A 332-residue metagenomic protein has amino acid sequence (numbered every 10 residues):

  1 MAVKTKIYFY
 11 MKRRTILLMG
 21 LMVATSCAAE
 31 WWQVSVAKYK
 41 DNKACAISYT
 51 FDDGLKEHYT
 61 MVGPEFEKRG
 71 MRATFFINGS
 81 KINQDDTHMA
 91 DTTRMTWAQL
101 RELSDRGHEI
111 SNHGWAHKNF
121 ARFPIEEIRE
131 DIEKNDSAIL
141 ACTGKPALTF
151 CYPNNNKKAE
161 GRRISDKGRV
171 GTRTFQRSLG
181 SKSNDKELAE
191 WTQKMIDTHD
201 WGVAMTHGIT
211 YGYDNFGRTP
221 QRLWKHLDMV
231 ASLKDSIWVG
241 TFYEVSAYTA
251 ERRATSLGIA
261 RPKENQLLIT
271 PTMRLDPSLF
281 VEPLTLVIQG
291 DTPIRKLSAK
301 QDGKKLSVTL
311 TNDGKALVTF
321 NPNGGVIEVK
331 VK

Functional and structural regions predicted by a protein language model:
T5-L17: Bacterial N-terminal signal peptides that target proteins for export
K12-R13, C27-Y49, E57-T60, R94 (+3 more regions): N-terminal pre-catalytic segment of deacetylase/amide-hydrolase enzymes
G20-A28: Hydrophobic h-region of N-terminal signal peptides that target proteins for export in Gram-negative bacteria
W31-Y39, L140, T172-Q176, S183 (+2 more regions): C-terminal domain-boundary segment and adjacent tail
C45-I47, E67-E160, S165-R177, H199-G212: Metal-dependent polysaccharide deacetylase catalytic core of the NodB/CE4 family, i.e., the active-site-bearing domain
Y59, G63, W97-R101, R129-S137 (+2 more regions): Generic structural signal for well-ordered alpha-helices, preferentially at hydrophobic/aromatic core positions
T311-K332: C-terminal beta-strand-rich structural cap/linker in extracellular carbohydrate-active enzymes
